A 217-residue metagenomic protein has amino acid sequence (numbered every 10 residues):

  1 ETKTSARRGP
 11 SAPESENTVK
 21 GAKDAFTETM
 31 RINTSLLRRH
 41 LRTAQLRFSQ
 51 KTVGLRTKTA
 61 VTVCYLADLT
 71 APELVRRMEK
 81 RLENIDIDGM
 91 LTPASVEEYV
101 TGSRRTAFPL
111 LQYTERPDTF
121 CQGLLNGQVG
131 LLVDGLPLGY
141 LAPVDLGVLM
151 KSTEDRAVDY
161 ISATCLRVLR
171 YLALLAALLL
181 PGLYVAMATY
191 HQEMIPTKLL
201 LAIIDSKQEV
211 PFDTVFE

Functional and structural regions predicted by a protein language model:
E1-V215: Cytosolic regulatory modules rich in charged/polar residues
